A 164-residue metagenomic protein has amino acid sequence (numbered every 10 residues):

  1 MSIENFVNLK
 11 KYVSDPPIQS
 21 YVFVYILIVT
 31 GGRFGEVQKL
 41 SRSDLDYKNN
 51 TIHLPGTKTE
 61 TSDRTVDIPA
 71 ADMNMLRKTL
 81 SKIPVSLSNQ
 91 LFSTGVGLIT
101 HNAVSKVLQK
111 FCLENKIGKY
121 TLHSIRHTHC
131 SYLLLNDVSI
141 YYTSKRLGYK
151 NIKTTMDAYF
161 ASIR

Functional and structural regions predicted by a protein language model:
M1, M75-T79, F92-S93, H101: Extended accessory and catalytic-adjacent subdomains in large enzymes
M1-F34, Q38: Basic, Lys/Arg- and aromatic-enriched nucleic-acid-binding interface segment
I3-N5, T30, F34-G35, K39-S81: Conserved tyrosine-mediated DNA breakage-rejoining catalytic core shared by Y-recombinases
N8, Y25, K106-V107, A158: Alpha-helical elements of Rossmann-like donor-binding domains used by nucleotide-donor carbohydrate transfer enzymes
N8-Y12, R64-D67, L80, D157 (+1 more regions): DNA/chromatin major-groove-contacting recognition/catalytic segments
K11-S20, T30, V66, K82-Q90 (+4 more regions): Short, basic (Lys/Arg/His-rich) helix/loop patches that form interaction surfaces in the mid-to-C-terminal regions
L54, L91-T94: Short beta-strand segments
G56-E60, L147-R164: Catalytic-site neighborhood detector that most strongly recognizes the C-terminal catalytic loop/helix of tyrosine
